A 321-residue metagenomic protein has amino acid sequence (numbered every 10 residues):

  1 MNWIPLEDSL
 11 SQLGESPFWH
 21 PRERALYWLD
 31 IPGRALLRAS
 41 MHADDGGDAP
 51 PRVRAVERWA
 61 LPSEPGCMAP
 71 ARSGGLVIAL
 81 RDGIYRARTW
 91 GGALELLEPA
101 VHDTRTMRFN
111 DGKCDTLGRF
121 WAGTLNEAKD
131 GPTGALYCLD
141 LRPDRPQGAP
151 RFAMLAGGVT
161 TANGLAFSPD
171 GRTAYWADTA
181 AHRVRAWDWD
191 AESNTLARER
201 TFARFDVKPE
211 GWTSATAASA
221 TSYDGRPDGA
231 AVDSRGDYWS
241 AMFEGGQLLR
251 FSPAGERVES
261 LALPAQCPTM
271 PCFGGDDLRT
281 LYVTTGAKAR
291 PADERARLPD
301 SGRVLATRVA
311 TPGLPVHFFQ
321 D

Functional and structural regions predicted by a protein language model:
N2-D8, R52-A60, E95-H102, P150-G157 (+2 more regions): A short beta-strand motif characteristic of beta-propeller blades
S9-E23, L61-V77, D103-R119, A156-T173 (+2 more regions): Beta-rich, blade/repeat-based domains predominating in secreted/periplasmic proteins but also intracellular
H20-P21, L26-P32, A71, L76-D82 (+5 more regions): Conserved beta-strand positions in repeat-built beta-propeller and related beta-rich domains
A35-L37, G83-Y85, G134-Y137, R183-R185 (+2 more regions): A short loop-to-beta-strand structural motif that recurs across blades of beta-propeller domains
M41-G47, W90, L141-P146, W187-T195 (+1 more regions): Short loop/turn segments immediately following beta-strands, especially the blade-tip and inter-blade linker loops
R72-G74, T89-W90, Y137-G148, G245 (+4 more regions): Flexible "stalk/tail and boundary" regions
A93-L155: Hydrophobic alpha-helical segments and helix pairs
C272-D321: Blade-level signature of beta-propeller repeat domains, shared across WD40, Kelch, NHL, RCC1 and BNR/Asp-box propellers
